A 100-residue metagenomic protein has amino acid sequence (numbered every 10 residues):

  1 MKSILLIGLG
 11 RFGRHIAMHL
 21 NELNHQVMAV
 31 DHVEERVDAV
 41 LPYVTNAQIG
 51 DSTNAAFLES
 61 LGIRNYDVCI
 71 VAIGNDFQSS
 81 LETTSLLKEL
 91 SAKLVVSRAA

Functional and structural regions predicted by a protein language model:
M1-A100: Cytosolic regulatory regions of ion transport systems
